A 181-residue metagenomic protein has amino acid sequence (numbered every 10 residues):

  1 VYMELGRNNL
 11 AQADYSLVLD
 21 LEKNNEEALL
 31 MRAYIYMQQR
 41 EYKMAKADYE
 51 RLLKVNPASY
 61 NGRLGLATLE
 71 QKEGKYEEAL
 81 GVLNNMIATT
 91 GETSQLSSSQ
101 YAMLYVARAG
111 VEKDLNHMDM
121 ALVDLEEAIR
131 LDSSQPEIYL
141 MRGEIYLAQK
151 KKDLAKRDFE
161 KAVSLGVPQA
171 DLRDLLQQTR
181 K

Functional and structural regions predicted by a protein language model:
M3, L30-M37, Q71, V106 (+2 more regions): Position-specific recognition of the canonical hydrophobic site in helix A of tetratricopeptide repeat
L5-L17, Q39-R51, E73-T90, L115-E127 (+1 more regions): Structural signature of tandem alpha-helical TPR/SEL1-like repeats, specifically the intra-repeat loop/turn
L21, V55, T89-S97, L131 (+1 more regions): Structural marker of alpha-solenoid helical repeat scaffolds
E22, R32, L52, E70 (+3 more regions): Short, conserved structural micro-motifs that define repeat-unit consensus positions and nucleotide-binding loops
E26-E27, Y60-N61, S94-M103, P136-E137 (+1 more regions): Helix-start (N-cap) detector for alpha-helical repeat units in TPR-like alpha-solenoids, especially tetratricopeptide
L96-S99, E144, A148-K181: Terminal, low-structured helical/coil segments at or just beyond the last alpha-helical repeat
